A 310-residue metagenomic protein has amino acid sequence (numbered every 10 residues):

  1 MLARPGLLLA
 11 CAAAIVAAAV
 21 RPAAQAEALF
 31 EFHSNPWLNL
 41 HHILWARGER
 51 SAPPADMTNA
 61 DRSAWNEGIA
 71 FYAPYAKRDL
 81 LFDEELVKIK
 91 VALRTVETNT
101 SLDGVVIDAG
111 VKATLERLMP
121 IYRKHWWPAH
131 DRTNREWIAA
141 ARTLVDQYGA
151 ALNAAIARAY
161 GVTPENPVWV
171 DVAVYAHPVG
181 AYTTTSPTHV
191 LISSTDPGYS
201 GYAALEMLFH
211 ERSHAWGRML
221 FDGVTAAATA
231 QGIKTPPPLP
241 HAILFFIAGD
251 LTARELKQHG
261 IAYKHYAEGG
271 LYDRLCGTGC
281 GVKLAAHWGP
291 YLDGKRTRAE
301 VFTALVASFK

Functional and structural regions predicted by a protein language model:
M1-L9: Bacterial N-terminal signal peptides that target proteins for export
I15-Q25: Bacterial Sec-dependent signal peptides at the C-terminal "C-region" and cleavage site
Q25-D79, K90, R94, L220 (+1 more regions): Post-HExxH zinc-binding segment in Zn-dependent metallohydrolases
M57-E136: Mature extracellular/secreted ectodomains of secretory-pathway proteins
P128-T185, P240: Auxiliary, metal-adjacent structural segments of Zn-dependent hydrolase domains
I192-L208: Short pre-active-site segment immediately N-terminal to the catalytic Zn-binding motif
A203-D222: Active-site recognition of the HExxH zinc-binding catalytic motif
Y263-K310: Pan-zinc metallopeptidase signature
